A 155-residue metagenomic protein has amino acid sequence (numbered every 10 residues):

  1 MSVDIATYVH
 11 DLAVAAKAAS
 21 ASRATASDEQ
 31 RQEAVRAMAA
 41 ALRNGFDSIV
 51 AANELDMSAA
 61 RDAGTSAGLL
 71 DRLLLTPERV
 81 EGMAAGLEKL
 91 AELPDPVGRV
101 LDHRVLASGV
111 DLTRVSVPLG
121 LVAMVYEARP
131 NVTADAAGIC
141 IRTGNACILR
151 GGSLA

Functional and structural regions predicted by a protein language model:
M1-V110: N-terminal Rossmann-like NAD(P)+-binding subdomain of aldehyde/semialdehyde dehydrogenases
E92, P96-A155: Conserved small-residue-rich beta-alpha loop and adjacent elements that most often cradle the phosphate/pyrophosphate
